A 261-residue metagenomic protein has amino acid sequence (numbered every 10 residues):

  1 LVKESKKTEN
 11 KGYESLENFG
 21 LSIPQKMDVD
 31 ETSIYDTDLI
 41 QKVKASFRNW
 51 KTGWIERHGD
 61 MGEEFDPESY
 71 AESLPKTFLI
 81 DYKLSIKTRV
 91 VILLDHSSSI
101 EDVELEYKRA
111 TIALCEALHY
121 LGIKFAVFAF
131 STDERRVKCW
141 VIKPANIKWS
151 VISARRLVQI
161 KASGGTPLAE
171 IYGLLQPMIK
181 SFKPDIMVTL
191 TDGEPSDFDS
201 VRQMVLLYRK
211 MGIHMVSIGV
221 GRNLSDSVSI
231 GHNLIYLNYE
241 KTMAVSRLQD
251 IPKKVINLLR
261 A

Functional and structural regions predicted by a protein language model:
L1-T88: Acidic/polar low-complexity segments with low predicted structural confidence
A71, L79, I147-K148, S227: Membrane-proximal extracellular juxtamembrane segment immediately upstream of a following transmembrane helix
Y82-N146, P184-L190, S217-V220: Von Willebrand factor
D102-E104, S196-R202: Active-site-adjacent loop/helix micro-motif of nuclease/hydrolase catalytic cores
V103-Y107, S163-Y172, A244, L248: Phosphate/oxyanion-binding active-site loops and adjacent basic polyanion-contact surfaces
K108-C115, A169-Q176, P252: Short, hydrophobic/amphipathic alpha-helical packing segments that form internal helix faces or helix-helix interfaces
R135-P184, P195-D197, I218-D226: Von Willebrand factor
Y172-I186, Q203-A261: Von Willebrand factor type A / integrin I
